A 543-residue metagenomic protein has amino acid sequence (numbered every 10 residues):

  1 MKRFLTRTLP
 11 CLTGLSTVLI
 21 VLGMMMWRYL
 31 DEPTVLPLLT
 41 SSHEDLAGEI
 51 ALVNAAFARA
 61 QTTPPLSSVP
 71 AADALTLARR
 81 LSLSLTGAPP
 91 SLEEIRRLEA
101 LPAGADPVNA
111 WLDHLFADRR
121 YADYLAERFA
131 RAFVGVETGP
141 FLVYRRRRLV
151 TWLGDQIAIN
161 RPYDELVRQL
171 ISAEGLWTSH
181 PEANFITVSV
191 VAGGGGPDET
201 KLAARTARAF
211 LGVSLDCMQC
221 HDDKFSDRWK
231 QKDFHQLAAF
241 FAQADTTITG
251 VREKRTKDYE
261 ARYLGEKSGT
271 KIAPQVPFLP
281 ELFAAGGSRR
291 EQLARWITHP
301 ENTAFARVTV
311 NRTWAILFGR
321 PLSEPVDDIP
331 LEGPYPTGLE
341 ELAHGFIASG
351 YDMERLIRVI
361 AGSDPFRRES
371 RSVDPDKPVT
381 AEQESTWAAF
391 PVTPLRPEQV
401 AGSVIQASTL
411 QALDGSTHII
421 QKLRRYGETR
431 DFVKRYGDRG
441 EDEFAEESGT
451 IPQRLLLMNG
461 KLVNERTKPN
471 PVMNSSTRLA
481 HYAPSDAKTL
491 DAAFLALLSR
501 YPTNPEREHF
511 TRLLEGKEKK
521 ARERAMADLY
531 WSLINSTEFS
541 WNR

Functional and structural regions predicted by a protein language model:
M1-V18: N-terminal Sec-pathway targeting helices
S16, G23-T270, P274, F305-A343 (+5 more regions): Short, structured secondary-structure elements that scaffold catalytic or ligand/cofactor-binding regions
K271-A285: Internal "kinase-insert"/substrate-recognition segments embedded within catalytic cores of ATP-dependent enzymes
L279-L282, E291-A294, R454, M473: Hydrophobic helix-coil surface modules that form long, contiguous segments used for peptide/substrate interaction
F283-G287, Q292-F305, T309, T313-L317: Structured secondary-structure scaffolds
F346-S349: Localized edge beta-strand/strand-to-loop motifs within extracellular or lumenal beta-rich domains
S499: Conserved micro-motifs of the catalytic ATP-binding
